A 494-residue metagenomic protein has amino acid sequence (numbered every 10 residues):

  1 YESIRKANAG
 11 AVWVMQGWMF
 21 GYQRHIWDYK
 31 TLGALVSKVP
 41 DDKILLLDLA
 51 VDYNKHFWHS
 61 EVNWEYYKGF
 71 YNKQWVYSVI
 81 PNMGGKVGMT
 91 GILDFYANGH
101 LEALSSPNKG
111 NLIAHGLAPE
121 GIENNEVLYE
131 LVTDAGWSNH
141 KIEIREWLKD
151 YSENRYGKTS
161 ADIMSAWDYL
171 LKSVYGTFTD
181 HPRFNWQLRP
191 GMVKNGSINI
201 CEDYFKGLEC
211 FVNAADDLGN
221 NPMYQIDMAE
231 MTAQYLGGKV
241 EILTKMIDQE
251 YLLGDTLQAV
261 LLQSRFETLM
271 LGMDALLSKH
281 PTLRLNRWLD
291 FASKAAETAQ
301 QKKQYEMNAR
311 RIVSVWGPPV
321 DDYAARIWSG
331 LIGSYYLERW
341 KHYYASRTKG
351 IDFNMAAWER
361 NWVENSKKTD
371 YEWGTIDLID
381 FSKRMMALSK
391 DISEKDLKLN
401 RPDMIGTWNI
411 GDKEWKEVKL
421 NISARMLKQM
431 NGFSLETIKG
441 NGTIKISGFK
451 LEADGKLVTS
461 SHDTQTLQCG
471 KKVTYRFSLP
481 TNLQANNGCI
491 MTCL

Functional and structural regions predicted by a protein language model:
Y1-S160, M164-S165, P190-S197, L252-E267 (+2 more regions): Catalytic-core regions of glycoside hydrolase
N125, G455-D463: Short acidic, Gly/Pro-enriched loop/turn segments at secondary-structure junctions
T159-Q187: Substrate-binding clefts and catalytic carboxylate motifs of secreted carbohydrate-active enzymes
G196-N400: Histidine-centered catalytic/metal-binding microenvironments
L399-L427, S461-S478: Extracellular carbohydrate recognition and processing domains and analogous Trp-centered ligand-binding platforms
E417-I444, A485-C493: Extracellular beta-strand ligand-recognition surfaces/modules
N441, D454, C469-G470, R476-G488: Extracellular or exported targeting regions of proteins
F449-L451: Extracellular beta-strand elements of beta-rich domains used for carbohydrate recognition/degradation or cell-matrix
